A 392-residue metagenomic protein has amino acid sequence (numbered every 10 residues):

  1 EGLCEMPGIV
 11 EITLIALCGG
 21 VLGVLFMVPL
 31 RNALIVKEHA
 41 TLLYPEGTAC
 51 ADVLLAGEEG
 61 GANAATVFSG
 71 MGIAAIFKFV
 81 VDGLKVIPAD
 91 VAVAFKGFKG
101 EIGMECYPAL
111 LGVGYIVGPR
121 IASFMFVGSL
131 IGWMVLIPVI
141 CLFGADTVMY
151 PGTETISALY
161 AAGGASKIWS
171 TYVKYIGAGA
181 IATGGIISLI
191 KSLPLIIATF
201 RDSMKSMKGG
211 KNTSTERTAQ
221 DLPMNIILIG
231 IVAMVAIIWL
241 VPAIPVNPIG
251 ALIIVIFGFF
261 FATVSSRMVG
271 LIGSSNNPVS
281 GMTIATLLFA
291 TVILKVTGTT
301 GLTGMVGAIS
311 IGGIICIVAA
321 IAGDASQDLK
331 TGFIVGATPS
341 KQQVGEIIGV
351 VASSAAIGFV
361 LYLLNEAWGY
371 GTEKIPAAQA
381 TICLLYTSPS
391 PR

Functional and structural regions predicted by a protein language model:
E1-H39, G114-D146, G164-G184, T303-A308 (+1 more regions): Membrane-interface helix-loop-helix modules in multi-pass membrane proteins
G2-V10, D82-L110, L130-I131, I137-K174 (+3 more regions): Inter-helical loop and helix-membrane interface segments of multi-pass membrane transporters/permeases
A16-M27, S69-D82, A109-Y115, S129-P138 (+7 more regions): Hydrophobic core segments of alpha-helical transmembrane domains in multi-pass membrane transport and ion-translocation
E38-E59, M149-A162, I197-L222, A378-C383: Intrinsically disordered, low-complexity non-transmembrane regions of multi-pass membrane transporters
T41-E46, I121-V127, L271-A285, S340: Short, non-helical or kinked segments that cap or interrupt transmembrane helices
G60-F68, A337-I348: Membrane-interface alpha-helices at helix entry/exit sites of multi-pass transporters
I238-S326, I334: Membrane-embedded translocation segments of transport machinery
Y386-P391: Conserved small/polar residues in nucleotide/adenosyl-binding loops
